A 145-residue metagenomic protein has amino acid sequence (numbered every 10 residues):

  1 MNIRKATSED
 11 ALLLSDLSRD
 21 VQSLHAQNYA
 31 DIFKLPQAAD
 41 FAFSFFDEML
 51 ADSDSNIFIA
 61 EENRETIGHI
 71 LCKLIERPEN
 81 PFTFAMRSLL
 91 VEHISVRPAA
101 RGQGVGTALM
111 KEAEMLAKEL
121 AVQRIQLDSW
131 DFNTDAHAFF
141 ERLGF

Functional and structural regions predicted by a protein language model:
N2-L17: A short beta-loop-alpha structural element at the N-terminal edge of CoA-dependent acyl/N-acetyltransferase catalytic
S23-F45: Conserved GNAT-fold acetyl-CoA-binding loop/helix
F43-I59, L90: A short helix-loop-beta-strand connector motif used in the catalytic cores of GNAT acetyltransferases and, in some
I59, E65-L74, L90, S95: Conserved beta-strand in the GNAT
V96, G102-M115, R142: Conserved acetyl-CoA-binding loop-helix of GNAT-fold acetyltransferases
A117-D128: Conserved GNAT acetyl-CoA-binding A-motif
V122, F140-F145: Conserved acetyl-CoA-binding loop of GNAT-fold acetyltransferases
L127-A136: Conserved beta-strand-loop-alpha-helix junction that forms the acyl-donor binding cleft
